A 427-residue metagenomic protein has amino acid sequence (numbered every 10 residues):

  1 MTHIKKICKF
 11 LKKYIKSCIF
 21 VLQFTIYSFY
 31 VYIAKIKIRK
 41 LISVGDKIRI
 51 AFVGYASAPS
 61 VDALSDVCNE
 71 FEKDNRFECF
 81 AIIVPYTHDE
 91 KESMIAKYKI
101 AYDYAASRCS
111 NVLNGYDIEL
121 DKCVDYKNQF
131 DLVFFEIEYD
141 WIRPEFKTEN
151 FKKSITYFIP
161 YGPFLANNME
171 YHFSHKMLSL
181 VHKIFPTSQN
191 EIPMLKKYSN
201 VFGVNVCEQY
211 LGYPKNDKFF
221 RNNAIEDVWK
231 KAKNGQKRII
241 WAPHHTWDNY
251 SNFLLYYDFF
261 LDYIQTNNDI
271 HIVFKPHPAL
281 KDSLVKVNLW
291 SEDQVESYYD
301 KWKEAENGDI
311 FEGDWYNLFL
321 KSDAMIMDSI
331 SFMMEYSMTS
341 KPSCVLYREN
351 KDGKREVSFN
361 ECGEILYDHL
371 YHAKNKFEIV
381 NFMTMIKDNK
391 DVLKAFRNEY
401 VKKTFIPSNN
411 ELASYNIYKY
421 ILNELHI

Functional and structural regions predicted by a protein language model:
M1-I48, A56: Membrane-proximal basic amphipathic "stem/tether" segments
K5-K9, F24, K35, K376-I427: C-terminal amphipathic helix plus adjacent low-complexity, charged tail appended to glycosyltransferase catalytic
K13-K35, P160, F173, M177-N252: A nucleotide-sugar donor-handling region in carbohydrate enzymes
A51-F220: Active-site and donor-binding regions of nucleotide-sugar-utilizing enzymes
S60-E70, P214-S297, N375, F405-A413: Conserved catalytic-core segment of nucleotide-activated headgroup transferases in glycan assembly
N288-G313: Nucleotide-activated donor-binding/catalytic signature segment of Leloir-type glycosyltransferases, i.e., the conserved
E312-R355: A donor-sugar binding/catalytic signature common to diverse glycosyltransferases and related nucleotide-sugar
K341-N389: Nucleotide-sugar donor-binding patch of glycosyltransferase catalytic domains
